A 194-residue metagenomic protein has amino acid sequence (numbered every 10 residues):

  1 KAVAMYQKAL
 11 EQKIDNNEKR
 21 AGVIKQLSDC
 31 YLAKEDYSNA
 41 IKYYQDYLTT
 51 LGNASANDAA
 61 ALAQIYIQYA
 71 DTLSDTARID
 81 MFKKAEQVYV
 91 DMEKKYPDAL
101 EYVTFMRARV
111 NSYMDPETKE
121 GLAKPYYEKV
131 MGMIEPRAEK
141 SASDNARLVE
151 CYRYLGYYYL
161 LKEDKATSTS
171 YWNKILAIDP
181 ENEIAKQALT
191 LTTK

Functional and structural regions predicted by a protein language model:
L10-R20, L48-A56, Y89-D98, M133-A146: Flexible helix-coil transition and linker loops at the boundaries of alpha-helical arrays
K19, V23, N57-D58, A99-V103 (+3 more regions): TPR alpha-solenoid repeat register
L27, Y47, L62-Y69, R107-V110 (+3 more regions): Structural register within alpha-helical repeat arrays
K34, Y69, I79, M114-E117 (+1 more regions): Structural motif corresponding to the intra-repeat A-B loop/turn of tetratricopeptide repeats
